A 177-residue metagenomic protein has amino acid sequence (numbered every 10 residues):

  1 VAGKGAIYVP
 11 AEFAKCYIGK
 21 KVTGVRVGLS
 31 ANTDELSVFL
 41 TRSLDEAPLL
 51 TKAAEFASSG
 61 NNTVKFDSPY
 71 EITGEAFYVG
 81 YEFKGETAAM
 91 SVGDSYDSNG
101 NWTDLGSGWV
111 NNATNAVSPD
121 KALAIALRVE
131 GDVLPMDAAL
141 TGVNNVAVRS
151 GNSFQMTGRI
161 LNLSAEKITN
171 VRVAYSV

Functional and structural regions predicted by a protein language model:
V1-L44, A76, E82-T157: Beta-sheet-rich sandwich/jelly-roll-like modules and their strand-loop junctions
T33-E35, E166-N170: Short acidic/proline- and small/hydrophobic-mixed sequence motifs that coincide with surface turns and coil-to-beta
V38, V171-Y175: Hydrophobic beta-strand segments
T41-A47, S176-V177: Change "in extracellular beta-sheet-rich domains … of secreted and cell-surface proteins" to "in beta-sheet-rich domains
P48-S58: Solvent-exposed serine/threonine-rich low-complexity stretches and specific carbohydrate-binding patches
N62-Y78, K84-E86: Short, surface-exposed tryptophan/glycine-enriched loops that mediate extracellular molecular recognition
R159-S164: Asparagine-centered strand-capping/turn motif at beta-strand->loop junctions
